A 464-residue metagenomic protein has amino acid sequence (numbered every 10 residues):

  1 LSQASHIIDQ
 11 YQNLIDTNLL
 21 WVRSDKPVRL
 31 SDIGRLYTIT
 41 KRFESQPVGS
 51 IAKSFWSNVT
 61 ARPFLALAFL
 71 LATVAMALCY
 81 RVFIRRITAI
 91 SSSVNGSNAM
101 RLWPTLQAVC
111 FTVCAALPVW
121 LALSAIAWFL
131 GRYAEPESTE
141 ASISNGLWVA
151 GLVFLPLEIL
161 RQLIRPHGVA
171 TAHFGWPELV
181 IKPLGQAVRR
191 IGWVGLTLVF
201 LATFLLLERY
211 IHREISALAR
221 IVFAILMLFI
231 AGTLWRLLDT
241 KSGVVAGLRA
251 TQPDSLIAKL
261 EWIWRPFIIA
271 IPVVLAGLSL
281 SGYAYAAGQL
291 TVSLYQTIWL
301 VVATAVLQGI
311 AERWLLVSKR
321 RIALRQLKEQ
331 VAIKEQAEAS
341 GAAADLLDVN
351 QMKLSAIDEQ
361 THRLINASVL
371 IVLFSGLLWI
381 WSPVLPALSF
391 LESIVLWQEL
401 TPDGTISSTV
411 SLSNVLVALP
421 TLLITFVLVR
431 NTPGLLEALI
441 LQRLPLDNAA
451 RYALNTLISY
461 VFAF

Functional and structural regions predicted by a protein language model:
L1-S50, F55-V59, L71-V74, A343: N-terminal targeting peptides and non-cytosolic leader segments immediately upstream of the first transmembrane helix
K53, S57-L419, L423, V427-R430: Hydrophobic/aromatic interaction determinants used to assemble and anchor large protein complexes
V94, L435-R443, V461: A short secondary-structure junction motif
S142, G146, N448-A453: Internal alpha-helical transmembrane segments of multi-pass membrane proteins
R325-K334, Q442-Y452: Short helix/loop segment immediately N-terminal to the Walker
S393-Q398, E437-D447: Active/binding-pocket-proximal capping segment
P420, I424, I440, I458: Active-site proximal loops enriched in glycine and acidic residues that flank catalytic Cys/His/Asp and coordinate
L441, A449-F464: Conserved structured catalytic cores and adjacent interaction surfaces of nucleotide-binding/hydrolyzing enzymes
